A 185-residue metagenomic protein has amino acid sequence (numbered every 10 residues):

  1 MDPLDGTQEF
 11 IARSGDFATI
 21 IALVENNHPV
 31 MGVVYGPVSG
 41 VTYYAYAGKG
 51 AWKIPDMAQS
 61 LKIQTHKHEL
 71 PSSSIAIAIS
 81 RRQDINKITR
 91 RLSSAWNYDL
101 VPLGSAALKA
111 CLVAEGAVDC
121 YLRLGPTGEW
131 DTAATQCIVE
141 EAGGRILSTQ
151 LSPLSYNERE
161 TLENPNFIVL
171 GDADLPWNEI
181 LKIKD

Functional and structural regions predicted by a protein language model:
M1-W52: DPxDG-like acidic metal-binding loop motif
T7, G36, A45, I77 (+3 more regions): Residue-level signal for inorganic ion chemistry
F17-T19, V30, I75, L108 (+1 more regions): Change "...and in nucleic-acid phosphodiester-cleaving endonucleases..." to "...and in nucleic-acid processing enzymes
V34, H66-E69, L92, E158-E160: Short secondary-structure boundary/capping segments
Y35, A45-Y46, L70-P71, T161-P165: Short Pro/Gly-enriched coil loops immediately N-terminal to beta-strands
G50-K53, A58-S60, D174-E179: Short helix-loop capping/hinge motifs at secondary-structure junctions, enriched in acidic/polar residues
H66-K87, S94-G104: Short loop->beta-strand "edge-of-pocket" segments that line small-molecule binding or catalytic clefts across diverse
R90-S94, K109-D185: Oxyanion/phosphate-interacting regions
